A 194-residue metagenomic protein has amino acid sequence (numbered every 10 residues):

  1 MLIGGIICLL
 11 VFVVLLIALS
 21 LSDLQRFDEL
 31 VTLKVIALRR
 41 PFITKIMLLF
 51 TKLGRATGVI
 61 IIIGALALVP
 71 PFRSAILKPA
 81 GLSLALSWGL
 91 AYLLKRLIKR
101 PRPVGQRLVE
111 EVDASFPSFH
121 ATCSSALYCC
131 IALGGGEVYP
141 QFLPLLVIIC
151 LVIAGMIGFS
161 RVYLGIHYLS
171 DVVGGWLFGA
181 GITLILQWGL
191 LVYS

Functional and structural regions predicted by a protein language model:
M1-G58, K95-L108: N-terminal transmembrane-helix/juxtamembrane module of multi-pass inner/ER membrane proteins
I3-I7, A75-S83, L145-I149, S170 (+1 more regions): Alpha-helical transmembrane segments of integral membrane proteins
L9-L10, I60, A80, L84-W88 (+2 more regions): Alpha-helical transmembrane spans of integral membrane proteins, capturing the lipid-embedded, hydrophobic core of TM
A18-S22, A67-R73, G134-G135: Structural signal for the C-terminal ends of transmembrane alpha-helices and the immediately following loop
G54-L66, T122-I131: Core segments of transmembrane alpha-helices that mediate helix-helix packing or line hydrophobic substrate/ligand
I63-G89: Interfacial segments of alpha-helical transmembrane regions
L84-R100: Transmembrane alpha-helix/helix-exit interface in multi-pass inner-membrane proteins
L108-S194: Membrane-embedded catalytic cores of phosphoryl/pyrophosphoryl-handling enzymes
